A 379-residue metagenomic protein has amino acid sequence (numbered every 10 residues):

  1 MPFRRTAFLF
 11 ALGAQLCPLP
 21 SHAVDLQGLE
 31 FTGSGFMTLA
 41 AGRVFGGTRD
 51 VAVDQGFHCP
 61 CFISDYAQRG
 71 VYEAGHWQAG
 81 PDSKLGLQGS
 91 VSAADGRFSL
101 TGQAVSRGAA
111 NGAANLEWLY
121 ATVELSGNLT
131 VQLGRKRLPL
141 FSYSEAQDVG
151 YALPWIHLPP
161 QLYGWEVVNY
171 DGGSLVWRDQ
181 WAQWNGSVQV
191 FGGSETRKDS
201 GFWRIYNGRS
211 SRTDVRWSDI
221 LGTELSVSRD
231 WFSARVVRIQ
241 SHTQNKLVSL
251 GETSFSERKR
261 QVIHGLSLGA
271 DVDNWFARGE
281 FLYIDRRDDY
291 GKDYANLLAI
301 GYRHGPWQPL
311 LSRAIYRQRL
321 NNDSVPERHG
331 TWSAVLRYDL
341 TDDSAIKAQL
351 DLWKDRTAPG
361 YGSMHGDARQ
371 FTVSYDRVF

Functional and structural regions predicted by a protein language model:
H22-L26, L87-D95, L125-L129, L175-W181 (+8 more regions): Outer-membrane beta-barrel proteins
D25-Y66: Transmembrane beta-strand segments of Gram-negative outer membrane beta-barrel proteins
L29, Q78-L85, A113-E117, V167-D171 (+5 more regions): Residues that define the transmembrane beta-barrel architecture of outer-membrane proteins
E30, A40, A74-K198, L225-R229 (+2 more regions): Outer membrane beta-barrel
F31-L39, F98-G102, V131-L133, G186-V190 (+9 more regions): Transmembrane beta-strands of outer-membrane beta-barrel proteins
F36-G42, Q103-R107, K136-L138, F191-E195 (+7 more regions): Outer-membrane beta-barrel pore domains and translocons
A94-R97, S226-N322, P326, G330-T331: Detector for outer-membrane/organellar transmembrane beta-barrel domains, recognizing the amphipathic beta-strand
L175, S363-F379: Outer-membrane beta-barrel "beta-signal"
